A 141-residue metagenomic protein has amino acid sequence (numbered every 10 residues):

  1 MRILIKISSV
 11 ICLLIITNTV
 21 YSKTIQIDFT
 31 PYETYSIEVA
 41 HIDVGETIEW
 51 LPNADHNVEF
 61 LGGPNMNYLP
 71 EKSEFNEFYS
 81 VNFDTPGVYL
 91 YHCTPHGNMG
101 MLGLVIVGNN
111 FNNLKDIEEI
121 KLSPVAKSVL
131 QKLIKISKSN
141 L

Functional and structural regions predicted by a protein language model:
R2-V10: Sec-dependent signal peptide recognition, specifically the positively charged N-region followed immediately by
V20-L141: Extracytoplasmic copper-binding redox domains, predominantly the cupredoxin/blue-copper superfamily
